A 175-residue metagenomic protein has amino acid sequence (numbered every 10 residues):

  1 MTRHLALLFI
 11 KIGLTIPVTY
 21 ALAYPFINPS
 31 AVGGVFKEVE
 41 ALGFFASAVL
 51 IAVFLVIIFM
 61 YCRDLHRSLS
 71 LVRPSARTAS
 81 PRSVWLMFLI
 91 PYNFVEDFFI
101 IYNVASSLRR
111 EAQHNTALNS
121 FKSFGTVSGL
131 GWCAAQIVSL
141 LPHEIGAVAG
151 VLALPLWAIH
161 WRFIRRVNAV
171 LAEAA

Functional and structural regions predicted by a protein language model:
M1-F44, V53-F88, N93-I137, L154-A175: Membrane-interface extramembranous regions at the lipid-water interface
E40-A46, E144-A149: Hydrophobic alpha-helical transmembrane segments
V49-L50: Conserved glycine-rich, hydrophobic/aromatic-active-site segments that form phosphate/pyrophosphate or metal-binding
I137-A153: Extracellular/periplasmic helix-loop-helix junctions in multi-pass membrane proteins
